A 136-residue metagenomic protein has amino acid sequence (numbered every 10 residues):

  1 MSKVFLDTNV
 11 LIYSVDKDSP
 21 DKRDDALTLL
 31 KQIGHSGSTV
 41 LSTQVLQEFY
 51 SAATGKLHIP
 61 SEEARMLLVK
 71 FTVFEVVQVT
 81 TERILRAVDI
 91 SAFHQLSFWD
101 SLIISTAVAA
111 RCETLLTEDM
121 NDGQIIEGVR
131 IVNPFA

Functional and structural regions predicted by a protein language model:
M1-L41, K56-E62, M66, F135-A136: Short, well-structured N-terminal submotif of metal-dependent ribonuclease cores
K3, S105-A136: Acidic, PIN/NYN-like endoribonuclease modules and their adjacent C-terminal/linker elements
D7, S42-T43, L96-S97, D119 (+1 more regions): Histidine- and aromatic-rich ligand-binding microenvironments
N9-V10, Q44, Y50, S97 (+1 more regions): Active-site phosphate/pyrophosphate-handling residues
V10-L11, E48-A52, L67, R86: A general alpha-helix detector
S14, I33-S36, A52-K56, F71-E75 (+1 more regions): Alpha-helix C-capping/helix-to-loop hinge sites
R65-L68, F74-L85, F93, G123-A136: Short acidic, glycine/proline-enriched helix-loop-strand junctions
F74-E118: Active-site neighborhoods of divalent-metal-dependent phosphate/nucleic-acid chemistry enzymes
